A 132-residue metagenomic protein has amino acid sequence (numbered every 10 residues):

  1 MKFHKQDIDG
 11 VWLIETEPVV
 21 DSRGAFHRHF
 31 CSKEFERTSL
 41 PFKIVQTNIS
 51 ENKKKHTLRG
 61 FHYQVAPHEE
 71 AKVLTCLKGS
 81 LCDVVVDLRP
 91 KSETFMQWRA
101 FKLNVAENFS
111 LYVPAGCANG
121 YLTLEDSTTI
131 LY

Functional and structural regions predicted by a protein language model:
M1-A106, E125-S127: Non-catalytic, conserved peripheral segments adjacent to functional cores
A106-N108, A115-L131: Ligand-binding loop in jelly-roll beta-barrel domains
